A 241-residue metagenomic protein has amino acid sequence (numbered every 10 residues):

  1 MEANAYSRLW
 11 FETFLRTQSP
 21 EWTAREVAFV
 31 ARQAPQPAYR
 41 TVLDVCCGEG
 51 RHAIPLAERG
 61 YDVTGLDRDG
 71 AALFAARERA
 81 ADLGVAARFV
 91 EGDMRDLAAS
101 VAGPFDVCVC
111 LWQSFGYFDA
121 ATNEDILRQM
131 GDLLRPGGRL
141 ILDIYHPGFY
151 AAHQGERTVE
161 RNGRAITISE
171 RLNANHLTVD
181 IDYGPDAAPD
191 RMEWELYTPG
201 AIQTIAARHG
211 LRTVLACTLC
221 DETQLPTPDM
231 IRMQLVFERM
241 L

Functional and structural regions predicted by a protein language model:
M1-P37: Conserved class I S-adenosyl-L-methionine
Y39-C46: Conserved class I S-adenosyl-L-methionine
E49: Conserved SAM/SAH-binding loop
A53-D96: Class I SAM-dependent methyltransferase SAM/SAH-binding core
A99-V107: A short acidic, Gly/Pro-enriched loop at the edge of an enzyme's catalytic core that lines a small-molecule cofactor
A121, G137, I141-I205: SAM-dependent methyltransferase
E124-P136: A short glycine-rich, Lys/Arg-flanked "PGG" loop and its adjoining helix->strand segment in the class I
A201, I205-L241: C-terminal lobe and adjacent flexible extensions of AdoMet/dcAdoMet transferase-like proteins
